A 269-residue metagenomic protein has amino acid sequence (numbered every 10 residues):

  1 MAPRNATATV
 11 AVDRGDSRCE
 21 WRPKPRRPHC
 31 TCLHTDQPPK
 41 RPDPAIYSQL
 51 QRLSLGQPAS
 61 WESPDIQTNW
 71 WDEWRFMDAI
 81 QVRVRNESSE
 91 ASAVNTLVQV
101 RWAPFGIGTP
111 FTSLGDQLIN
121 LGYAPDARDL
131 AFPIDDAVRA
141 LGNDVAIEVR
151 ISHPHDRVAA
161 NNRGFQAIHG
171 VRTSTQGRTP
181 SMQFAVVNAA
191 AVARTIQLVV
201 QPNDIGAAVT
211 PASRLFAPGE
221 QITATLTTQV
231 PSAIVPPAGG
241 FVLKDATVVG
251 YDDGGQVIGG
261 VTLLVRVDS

Functional and structural regions predicted by a protein language model:
M1-S269: Extracellular/luminal regions of secreted and cell-surface proteins that mediate adhesion/ECM remodeling
